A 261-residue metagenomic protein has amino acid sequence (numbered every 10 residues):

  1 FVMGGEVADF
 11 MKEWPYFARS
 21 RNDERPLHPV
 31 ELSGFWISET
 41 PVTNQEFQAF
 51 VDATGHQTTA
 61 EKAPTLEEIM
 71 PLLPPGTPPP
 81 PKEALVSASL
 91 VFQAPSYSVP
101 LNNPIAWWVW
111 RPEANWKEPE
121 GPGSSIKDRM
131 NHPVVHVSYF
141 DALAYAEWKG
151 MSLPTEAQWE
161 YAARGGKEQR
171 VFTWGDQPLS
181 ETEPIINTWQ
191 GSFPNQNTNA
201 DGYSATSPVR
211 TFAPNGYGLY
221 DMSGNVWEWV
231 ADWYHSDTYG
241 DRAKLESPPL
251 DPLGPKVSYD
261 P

Functional and structural regions predicted by a protein language model:
V2-S20, P64-E68, L72-P261: Functional-site microenvironments in short loops/helix caps that host divalent-cation chemistry
L27-P29, G34: Well-ordered beta-strand positions in beta-sheet-rich domains
G34-F35, M130: Conserved short-loop catalytic and cofactor-binding motifs
F35, F50-T59, K149-G150: Short capping motifs at secondary-structure boundaries
S38: An anion-binding catalytic pocket shared by soluble metabolic enzymes
T43: Acidic-aromatic/histidine active-site loop/patch
